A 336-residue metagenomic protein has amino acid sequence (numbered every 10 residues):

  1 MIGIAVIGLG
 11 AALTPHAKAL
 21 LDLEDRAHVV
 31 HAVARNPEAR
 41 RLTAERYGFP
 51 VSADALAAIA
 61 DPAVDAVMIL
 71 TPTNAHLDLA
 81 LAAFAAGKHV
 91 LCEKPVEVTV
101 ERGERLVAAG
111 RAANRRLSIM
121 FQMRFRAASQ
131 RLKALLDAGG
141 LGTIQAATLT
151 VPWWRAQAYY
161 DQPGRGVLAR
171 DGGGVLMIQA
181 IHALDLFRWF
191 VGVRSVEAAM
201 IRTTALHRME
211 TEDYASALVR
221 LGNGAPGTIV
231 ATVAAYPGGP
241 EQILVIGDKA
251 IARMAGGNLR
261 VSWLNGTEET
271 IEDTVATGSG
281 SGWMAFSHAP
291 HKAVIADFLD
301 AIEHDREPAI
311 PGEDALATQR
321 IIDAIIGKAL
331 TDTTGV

Functional and structural regions predicted by a protein language model:
M1, A66-I69, E104, G222 (+1 more regions): C-terminal helix-rich "cap/oligomerization" subdomain common to oxidoreductases
M1-Y47, T331: N-terminal Rossmann-like dinucleotide-binding module
G48-A55: Conserved SAM-binding strand-loop segment of SAM-dependent methyltransferases
A53, C92, L117-I119, I229 (+1 more regions): Hydrophobic residues in well-ordered beta-strands that form the structural core
A66, P72-T73, L77-R124, G139: Beta-strand-loop-alpha-helix segment that lines the small-molecule cofactor/substrate pocket of alpha/beta enzymes
M123-R208, D332: Predominantly a Rossmann-like dinucleotide-binding segment in NAD(P)-dependent oxidoreductases
L184-N258, K292-H304: Contiguous beta-strand/loop segments that form the cofactor/metal-binding neighborhood of enzyme cores
L244-E313, T334-V336: C-terminal glycine/acidic-rich active-site capping loop/insertion
